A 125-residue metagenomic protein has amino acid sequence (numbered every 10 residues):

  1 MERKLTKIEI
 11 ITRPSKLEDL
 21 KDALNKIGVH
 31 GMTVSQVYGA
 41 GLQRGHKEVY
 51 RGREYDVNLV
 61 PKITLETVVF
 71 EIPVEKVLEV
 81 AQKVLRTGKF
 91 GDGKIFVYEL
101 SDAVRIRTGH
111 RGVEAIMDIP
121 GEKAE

Functional and structural regions predicted by a protein language model:
M1-E125: Positively charged, small/polar-rich N-terminal and surface patches that mediate targeting and assembly and bind
